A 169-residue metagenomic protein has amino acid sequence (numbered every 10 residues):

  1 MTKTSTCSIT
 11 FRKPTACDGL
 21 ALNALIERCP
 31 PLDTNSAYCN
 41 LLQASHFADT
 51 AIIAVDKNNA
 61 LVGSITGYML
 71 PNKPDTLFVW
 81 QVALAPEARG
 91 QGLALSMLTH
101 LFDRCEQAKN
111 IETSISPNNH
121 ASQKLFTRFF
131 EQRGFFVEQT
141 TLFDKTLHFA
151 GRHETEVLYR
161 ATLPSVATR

Functional and structural regions predicted by a protein language model:
I9-L22: A short beta-loop-alpha structural element at the N-terminal edge of CoA-dependent acyl/N-acetyltransferase catalytic
E27-K57, L61, T66: Active-site rim helix/loop that mediates acceptor-substrate recognition in acyltransferases
A60-M69, T76-F78, A83: Conserved beta-strand in the GNAT
Q81-R89, I115-N118: A short, internal acetyl-CoA/4′-phosphopantetheine-binding micro-motif in the GNAT/acyltransferase core
L84, G90-D103, K124: Conserved acetyl-CoA-binding loop-helix of GNAT-fold acetyltransferases
C105-P117: Conserved GNAT acetyl-CoA-binding A-motif
P117-Q139: Conserved active-site alpha-helix within GNAT-family acetyltransferase domains
R133, Q139-R169: C-terminal "cap" of GNAT-fold acetyltransferases
